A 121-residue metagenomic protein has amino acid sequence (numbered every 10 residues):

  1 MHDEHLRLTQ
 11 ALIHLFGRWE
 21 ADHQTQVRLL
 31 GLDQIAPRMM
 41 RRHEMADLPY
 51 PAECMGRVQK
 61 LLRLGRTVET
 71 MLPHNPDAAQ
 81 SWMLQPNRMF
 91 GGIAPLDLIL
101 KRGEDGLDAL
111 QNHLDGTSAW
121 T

Functional and structural regions predicted by a protein language model:
M1-T121: Non-transmembrane "mature" sequence context
